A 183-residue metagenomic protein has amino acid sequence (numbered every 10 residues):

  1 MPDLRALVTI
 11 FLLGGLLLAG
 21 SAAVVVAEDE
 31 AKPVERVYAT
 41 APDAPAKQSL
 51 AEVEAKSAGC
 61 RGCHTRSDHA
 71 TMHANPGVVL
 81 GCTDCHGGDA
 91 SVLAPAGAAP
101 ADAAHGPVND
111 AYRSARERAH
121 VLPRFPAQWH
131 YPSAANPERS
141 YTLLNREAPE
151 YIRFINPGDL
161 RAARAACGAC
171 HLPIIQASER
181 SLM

Functional and structural regions predicted by a protein language model:
M1-R5: N-terminal secretory signal peptides that target proteins for export/translocation
V8-G20: Bacterial N-terminal signal peptides
A23-A165, A169, I175-M183: Sequence context of c-type cytochrome heme-c attachment sites
